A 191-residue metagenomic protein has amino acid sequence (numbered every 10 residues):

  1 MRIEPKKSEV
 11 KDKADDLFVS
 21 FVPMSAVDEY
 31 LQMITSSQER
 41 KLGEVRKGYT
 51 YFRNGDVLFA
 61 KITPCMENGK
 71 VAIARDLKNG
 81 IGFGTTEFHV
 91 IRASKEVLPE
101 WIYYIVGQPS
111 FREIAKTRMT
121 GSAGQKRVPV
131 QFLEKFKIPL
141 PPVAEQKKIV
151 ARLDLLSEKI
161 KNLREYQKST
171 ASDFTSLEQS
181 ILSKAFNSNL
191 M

Functional and structural regions predicted by a protein language model:
M1-K11, K135, P139-K147, L155-E158 (+2 more regions): Non-catalytic DNA-recognition/assembly elements of restriction-modification systems
M1-K11, S20-V57, I73: Sequence-specific dsDNA recognition surfaces
R2, D28-E29, E113, N189-M191: Accessory (non-catalytic) regions of SAM-dependent nucleic-acid methyltransferases and partner specificity/recognition
V10-V19, T117-M119: Short coil/turn segments at secondary-structure boundaries
R40, R46-K47, K78, A123 (+1 more regions): A structural connector/turn signal
G48-T50, N54-G107, G121: A short beta-sheet element
I81-H89, T120-A144: A short glycine-rich beta-alpha junction/loop motif
